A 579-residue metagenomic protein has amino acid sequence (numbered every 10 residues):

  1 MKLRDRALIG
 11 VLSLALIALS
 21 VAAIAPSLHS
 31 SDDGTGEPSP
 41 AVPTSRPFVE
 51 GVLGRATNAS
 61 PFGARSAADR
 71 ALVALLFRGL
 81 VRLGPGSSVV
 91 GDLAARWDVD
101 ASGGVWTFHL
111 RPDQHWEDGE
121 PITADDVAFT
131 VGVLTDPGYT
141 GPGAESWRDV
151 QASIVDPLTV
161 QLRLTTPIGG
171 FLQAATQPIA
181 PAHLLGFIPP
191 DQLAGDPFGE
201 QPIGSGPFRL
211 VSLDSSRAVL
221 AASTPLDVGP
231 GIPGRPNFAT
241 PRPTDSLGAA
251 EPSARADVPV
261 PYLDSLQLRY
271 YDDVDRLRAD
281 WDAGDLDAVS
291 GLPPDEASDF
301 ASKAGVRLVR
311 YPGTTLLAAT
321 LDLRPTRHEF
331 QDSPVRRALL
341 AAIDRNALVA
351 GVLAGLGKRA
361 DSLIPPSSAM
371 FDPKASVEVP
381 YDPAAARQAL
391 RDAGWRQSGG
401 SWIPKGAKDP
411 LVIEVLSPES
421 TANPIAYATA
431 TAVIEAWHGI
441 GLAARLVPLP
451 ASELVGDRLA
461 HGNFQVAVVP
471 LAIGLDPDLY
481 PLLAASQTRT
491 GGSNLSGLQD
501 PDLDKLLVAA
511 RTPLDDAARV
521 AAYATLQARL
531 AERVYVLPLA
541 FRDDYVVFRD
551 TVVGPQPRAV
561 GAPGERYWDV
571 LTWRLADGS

Functional and structural regions predicted by a protein language model:
L16-A23, R217, L317, A342-K374 (+3 more regions): Detector for C-terminal structural segments
T44-R55, A95, V105-F108, V127-V131 (+8 more regions): Short, well-ordered beta-strand elements
G51-A101, G132, I203: N-terminal lobe/hinge region of extracytoplasmic solute-binding protein
R96-T140, S153, Q161-R163, D280 (+1 more regions): Aromatic- and charge-enriched surface segment that lines or borders ligand/interaction sites
H109, G143-P190, S205-D214: Surface-exposed binding/hinge segments that line and control ligand-binding clefts or catalytic entry sites
L134, A152-S153, V211-V219, A254-A256 (+3 more regions): Extracellular/periplasmic solute-recognition and catalytic clefts
T176-Q267, D275, P383-Q388, D392 (+1 more regions): Gly/Pro-rich hinge or "lid" segments in bacterial periplasmic/extracellular proteins
A221-P225, G231-I232, A249-P252, Q331-E435 (+2 more regions): Append "and occasionally in soluble cytosolic enzymes with long acidic Gly/Pro-rich linkers
